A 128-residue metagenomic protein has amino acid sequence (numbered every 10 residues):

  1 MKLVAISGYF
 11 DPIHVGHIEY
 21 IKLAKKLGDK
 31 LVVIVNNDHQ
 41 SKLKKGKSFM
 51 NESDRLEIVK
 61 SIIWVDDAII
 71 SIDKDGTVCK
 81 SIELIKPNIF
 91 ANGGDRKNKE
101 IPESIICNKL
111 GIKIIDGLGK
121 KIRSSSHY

Functional and structural regions predicted by a protein language model:
M1-Y128: Nucleotidyltransferase catalytic core that binds NTPs
